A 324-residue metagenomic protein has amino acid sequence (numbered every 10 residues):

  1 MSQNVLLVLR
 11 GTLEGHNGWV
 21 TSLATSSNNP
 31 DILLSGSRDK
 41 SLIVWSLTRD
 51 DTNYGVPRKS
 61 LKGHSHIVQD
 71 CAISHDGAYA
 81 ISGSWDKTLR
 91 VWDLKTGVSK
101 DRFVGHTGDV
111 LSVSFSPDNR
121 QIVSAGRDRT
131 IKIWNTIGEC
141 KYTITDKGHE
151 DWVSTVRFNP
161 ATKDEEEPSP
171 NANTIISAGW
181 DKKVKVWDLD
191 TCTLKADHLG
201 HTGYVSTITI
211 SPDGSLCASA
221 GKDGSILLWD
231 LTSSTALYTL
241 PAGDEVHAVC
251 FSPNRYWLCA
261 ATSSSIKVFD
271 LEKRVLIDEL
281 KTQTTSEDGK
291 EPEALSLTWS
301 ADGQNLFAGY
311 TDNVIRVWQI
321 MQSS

Functional and structural regions predicted by a protein language model:
M1-N17, Y54-R58: A short helix->beta-strand "capping" segment at the edge of beta-propeller domains
L9, W19, N29, P57 (+16 more regions): WD40/WD-repeat beta-propeller blade-loop signature
L13-V20, L61-V68, V104-V110, D146-V153 (+3 more regions): WD40/WD-repeat beta-propeller blade N-cap
A24-P30, A72-G77, S114-R120, R157-A172 (+4 more regions): Loop/turn segments within WD40 beta-propeller blades
G36-D39, S82-D86, S124-D128, A178-D181 (+3 more regions): Conserved strand-to-loop turn within each blade of WD40 beta-propeller repeats
L42-S46, L89-W92, I131-T136, V156 (+4 more regions): WD40-repeat beta-propellers
T48-D50, L94-G97, T136-E139, L189-C192 (+3 more regions): Short loop/turn segments that connect beta-strands within beta-propeller blades
L295-S324: Blade-level signature of beta-propeller repeat domains, shared across WD40, Kelch, NHL, RCC1 and BNR/Asp-box propellers
